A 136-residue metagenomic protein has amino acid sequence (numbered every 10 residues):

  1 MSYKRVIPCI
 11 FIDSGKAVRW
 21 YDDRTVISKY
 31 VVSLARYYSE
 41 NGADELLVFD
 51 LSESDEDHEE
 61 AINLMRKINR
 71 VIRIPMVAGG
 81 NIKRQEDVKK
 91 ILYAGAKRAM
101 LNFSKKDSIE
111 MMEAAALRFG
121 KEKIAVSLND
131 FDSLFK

Functional and structural regions predicted by a protein language model:
M1-I74, K83-E86, K90, I124-V126 (+1 more regions): Conserved N-terminal beta1-alpha1 strand-loop-helix module at the mouth
E53, K90-M111: Glycine-rich phosphate-binding active-site loops on the catalytic face of alpha/beta enzymes
R66-K67, K97, R118-G120: Short alpha-helix boundary/capping motifs
R70, Y93, L117: Short, well-ordered alpha-helices that flank and scaffold nucleotide-derived cofactor binding pockets
A78: Conserved phosphate/oxyanion-binding catalytic-loop motifs
E110-I124: C-terminal helical cap(s) of enzyme catalytic domains, especially alpha/beta-barrels
